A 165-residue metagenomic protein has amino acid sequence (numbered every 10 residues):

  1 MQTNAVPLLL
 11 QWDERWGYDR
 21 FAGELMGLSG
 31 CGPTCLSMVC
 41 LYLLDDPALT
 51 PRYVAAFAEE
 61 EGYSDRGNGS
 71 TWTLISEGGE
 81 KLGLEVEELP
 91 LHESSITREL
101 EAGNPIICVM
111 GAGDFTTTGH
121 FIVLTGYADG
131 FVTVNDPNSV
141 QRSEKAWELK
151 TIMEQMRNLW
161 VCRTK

Functional and structural regions predicted by a protein language model:
M1-N4, G67, Y127-K165: Noncatalytic regulatory segments and standalone regulatory/sensor domains
M1-Y63: Active-site-adjacent structural segments surrounding the nucleophilic cysteine of cysteine proteases and isopeptidases
L28, D65-G67, L124: Short glycine/serine/threonine-biased micro-segments
P33-C40, P51, A55, W72 (+4 more regions): Extracytoplasmic/secreted envelope proteins and their assembly/folding machinery, especially bacterial periplasmic
L36, G111, P137: Flexible loop residues that form catalytic and substrate-binding hotspots at small-molecule/glycan-binding clefts
L41, A56, E60, E77 (+4 more regions): Charged/polar, solvent-exposed surface patches and flexible loops
L49, A56-L91: Mid-length scaffold segments of soluble, non-membrane domains
E80, E85-T133, M153, T164: Active-site-adjacent substructure of cysteine-protease-like catalytic cores
